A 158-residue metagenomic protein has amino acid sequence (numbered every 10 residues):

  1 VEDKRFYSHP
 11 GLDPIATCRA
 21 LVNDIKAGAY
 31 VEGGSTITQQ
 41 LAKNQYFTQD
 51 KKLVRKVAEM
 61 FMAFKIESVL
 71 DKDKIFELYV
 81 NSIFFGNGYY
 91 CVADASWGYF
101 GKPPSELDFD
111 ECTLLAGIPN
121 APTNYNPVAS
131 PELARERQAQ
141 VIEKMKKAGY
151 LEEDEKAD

Functional and structural regions predicted by a protein language model:
V1-I37, A93-A95, F100: Flexible, acidic/glycine-enriched loop-and-adjacent beta/alpha segments that face the extracytoplasmic/periplasmic side
A29, G33-D158: Non-catalytic, structured segments within soluble enzyme domains
